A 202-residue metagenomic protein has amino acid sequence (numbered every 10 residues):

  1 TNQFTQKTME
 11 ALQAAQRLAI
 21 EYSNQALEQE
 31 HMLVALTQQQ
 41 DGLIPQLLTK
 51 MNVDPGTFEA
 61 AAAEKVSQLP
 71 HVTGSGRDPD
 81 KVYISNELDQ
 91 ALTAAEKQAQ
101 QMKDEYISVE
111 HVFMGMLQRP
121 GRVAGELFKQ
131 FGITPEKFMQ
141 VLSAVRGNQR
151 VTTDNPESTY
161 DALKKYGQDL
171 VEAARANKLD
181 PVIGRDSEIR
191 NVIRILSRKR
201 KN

Functional and structural regions predicted by a protein language model:
T1-N202: Histone-fold recognition with a strong bias for associated Lys/Arg-rich disordered tails
